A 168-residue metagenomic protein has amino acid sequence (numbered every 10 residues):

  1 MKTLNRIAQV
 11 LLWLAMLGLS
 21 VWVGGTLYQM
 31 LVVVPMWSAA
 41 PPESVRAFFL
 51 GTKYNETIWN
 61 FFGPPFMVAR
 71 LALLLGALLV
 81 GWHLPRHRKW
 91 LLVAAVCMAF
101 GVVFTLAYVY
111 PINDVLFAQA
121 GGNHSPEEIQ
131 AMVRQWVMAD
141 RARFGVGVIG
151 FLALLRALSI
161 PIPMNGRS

Functional and structural regions predicted by a protein language model:
K2, I160-S168: Short, charged juxtamembrane terminal tails flanking transmembrane helices
T3-S20, L75-F100: Interfacial segments of alpha-helical transmembrane regions
I7-L11, A15-A72, F117-V133: Interfacial loop at the N-terminal end of multi-pass membrane proteins
T26, A77-G81, T105, L154-P161: Structural signal for membrane-spanning alpha-helices in multi-pass inner-membrane proteins, emphasizing helix cores
F66-L78, V146-F151: Core segments of transmembrane alpha-helices that mediate helix-helix packing or line hydrophobic substrate/ligand
L92-F117: Hydrophobic alpha-helical transmembrane segments of integral membrane proteins
R134-I162: C-terminal or internal capping secondary-structure element at the end of a domain, subdomain, or sheet
